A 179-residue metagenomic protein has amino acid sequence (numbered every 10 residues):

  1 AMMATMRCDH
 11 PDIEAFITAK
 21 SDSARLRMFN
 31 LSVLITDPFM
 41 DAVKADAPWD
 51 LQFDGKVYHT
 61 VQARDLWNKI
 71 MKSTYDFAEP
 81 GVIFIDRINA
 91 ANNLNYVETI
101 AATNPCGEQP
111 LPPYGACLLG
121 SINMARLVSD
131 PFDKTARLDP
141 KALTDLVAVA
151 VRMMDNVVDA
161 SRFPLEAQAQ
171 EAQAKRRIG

Functional and structural regions predicted by a protein language model:
M2-E98, S121, S129, D133: Conserved, charged catalytic cores of large soluble enzymes
T74-K175: Function-dense linear segments that define catalytic or interfacial modules in macromolecule-processing proteins
I178-G179: Aromatic-lined, polymer-binding surfaces characteristic of secreted/periplasmic polysaccharide-degrading enzymes
